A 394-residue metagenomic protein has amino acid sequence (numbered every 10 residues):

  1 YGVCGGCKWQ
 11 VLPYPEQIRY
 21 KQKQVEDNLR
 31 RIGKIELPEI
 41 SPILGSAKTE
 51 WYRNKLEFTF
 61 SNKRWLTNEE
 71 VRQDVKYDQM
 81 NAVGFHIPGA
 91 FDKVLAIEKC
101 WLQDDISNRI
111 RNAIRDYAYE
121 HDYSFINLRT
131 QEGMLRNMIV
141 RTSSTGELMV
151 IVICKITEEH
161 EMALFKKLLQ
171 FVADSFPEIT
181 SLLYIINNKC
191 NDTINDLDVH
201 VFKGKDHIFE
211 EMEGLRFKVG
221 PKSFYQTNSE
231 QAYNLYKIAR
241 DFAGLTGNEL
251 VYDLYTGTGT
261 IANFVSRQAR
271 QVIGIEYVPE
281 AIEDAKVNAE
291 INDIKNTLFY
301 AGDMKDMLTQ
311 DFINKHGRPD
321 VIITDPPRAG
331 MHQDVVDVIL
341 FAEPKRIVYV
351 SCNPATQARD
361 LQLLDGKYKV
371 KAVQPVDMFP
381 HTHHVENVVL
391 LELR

Functional and structural regions predicted by a protein language model:
Y1-C7, C352: Short cysteine clusters
G5-S124, E158: Extended interfacial segments that mediate partner engagement and assembly in macromolecular machines
S41-K48, L128, L135-N137, P375-M378: Short, solvent-exposed loop/turn elements at beta->coil junctions and helix N-caps that rim active or binding pockets
E50-N54, S144-G146, H383-H384: A short, glycine/Asx- and small/polar-enriched loop/turn that sits immediately N-terminal to a beta-strand
T59-K63, R141-T145, R394: Short beta-strand micro-motifs enriched in acidic
G84-I87, I151-I153, A285: Short, acidic/hydrophobic/Gly-rich beta-strand patch recurrent on exposed beta strands that often constitutes part
V140, G146-K155, R216-G220: Short, aliphatic-rich beta-strand segments
E159-R394: Rossmann-like S-adenosyl-L-methionine
